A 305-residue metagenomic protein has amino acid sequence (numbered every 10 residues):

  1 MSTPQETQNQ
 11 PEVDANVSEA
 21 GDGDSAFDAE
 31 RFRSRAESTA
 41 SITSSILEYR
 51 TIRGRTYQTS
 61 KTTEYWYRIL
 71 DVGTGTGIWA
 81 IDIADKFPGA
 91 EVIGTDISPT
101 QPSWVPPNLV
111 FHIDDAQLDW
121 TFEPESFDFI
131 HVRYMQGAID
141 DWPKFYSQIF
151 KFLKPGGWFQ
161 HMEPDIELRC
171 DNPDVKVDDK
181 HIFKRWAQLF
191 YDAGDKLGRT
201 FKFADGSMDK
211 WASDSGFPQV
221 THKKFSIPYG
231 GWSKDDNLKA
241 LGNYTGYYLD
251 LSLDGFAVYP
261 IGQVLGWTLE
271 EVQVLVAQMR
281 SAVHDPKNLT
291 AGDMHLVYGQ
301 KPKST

Functional and structural regions predicted by a protein language model:
S2-Y67: N-terminal auxiliary segments of SAM/dcSAM-dependent transferases
T56-Y57, T62-E64, T74-G77, I97-T100 (+8 more regions): Conserved beta-strand elements of beta-rich interaction domains across eukaryotes, especially beta-propellers
I69-P124, F129, K144: Class I SAM-dependent methyltransferase SAM/SAH-binding core
S126-Y134, Q160: Short SAM/SAH-binding signature in class I
G137, W158-S252: Conserved catalytic/acceptor-binding region of the Class I
I139-D141: Short N-terminal helix/helix-N-cap motif within the alpha/beta-hydrolase-1
P143-Q160: A short glycine-rich, Lys/Arg-flanked "PGG" loop and its adjoining helix->strand segment in the class I
S215-T305: C-terminal lobe and adjacent flexible extensions of AdoMet/dcAdoMet transferase-like proteins
